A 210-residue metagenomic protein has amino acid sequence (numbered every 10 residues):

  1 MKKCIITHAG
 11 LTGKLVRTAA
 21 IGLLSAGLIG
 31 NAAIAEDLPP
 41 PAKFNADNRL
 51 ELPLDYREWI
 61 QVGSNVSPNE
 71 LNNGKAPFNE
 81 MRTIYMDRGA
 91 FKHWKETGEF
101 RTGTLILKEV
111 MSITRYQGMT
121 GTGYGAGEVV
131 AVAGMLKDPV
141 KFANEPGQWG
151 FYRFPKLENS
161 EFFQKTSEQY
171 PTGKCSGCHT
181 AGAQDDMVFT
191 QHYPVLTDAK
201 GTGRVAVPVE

Functional and structural regions predicted by a protein language model:
K2-G22, A26-I29: Bacterial N-terminal signal peptides that target proteins for export
C4-I5, V16, A33, N72 (+1 more regions): Residue-level detector of intrinsically disordered/flexible regions characterized by low predicted structural confidence
G10-G13, N45, F78: General helical secondary-structure elements
I21, A42-F44, N48, A76 (+1 more regions): Short, functionally important structural connectors and interaction interfaces within domains
I29-A35: Sec/Tat signal peptide C-region and signal peptidase I cleavage site
E36-F44, L52-I60, S64, P68-N69 (+2 more regions): Sequence context surrounding c-type heme c attachment/ligation sites in exported
D47-R49, L54, N65-P68, N73-I84 (+1 more regions): Alpha-carbonic anhydrase
F78-E96, Q117-T120: N-terminal post-signal-peptidase region of extra-cytosolic proteins
